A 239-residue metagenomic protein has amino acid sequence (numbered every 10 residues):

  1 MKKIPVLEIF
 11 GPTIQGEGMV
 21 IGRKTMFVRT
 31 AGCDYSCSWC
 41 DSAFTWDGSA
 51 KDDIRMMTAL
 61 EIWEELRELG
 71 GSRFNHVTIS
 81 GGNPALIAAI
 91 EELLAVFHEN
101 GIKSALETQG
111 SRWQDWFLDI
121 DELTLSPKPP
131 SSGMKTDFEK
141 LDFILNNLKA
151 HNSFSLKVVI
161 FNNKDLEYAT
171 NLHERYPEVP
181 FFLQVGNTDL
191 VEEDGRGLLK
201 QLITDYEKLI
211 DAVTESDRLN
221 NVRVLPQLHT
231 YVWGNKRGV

Functional and structural regions predicted by a protein language model:
K2-W39, A43: N-terminal pre-triad scaffold of radical SAM enzymes
P5, F27-R29, D41, T78 (+3 more regions): Conserved beta-strand segments that form the floor/walls of ligand-binding pockets within enzyme and binding domains
L7, K24, S36-D121: Conserved Radical SAM active-site core
P12, T45-D47, T188-L190: A short, flexible beta-alpha/helix-coil linker loop
G18, R23-K24, A50, V232 (+1 more regions): Solvent-exposed, flexible loop/coil residues
A31, G81, I160: Conserved residues at beta->alpha junctions
F74, A85-V239: Conserved AdoMet/S-adenosylmethionine-binding subsite of the radical SAM
